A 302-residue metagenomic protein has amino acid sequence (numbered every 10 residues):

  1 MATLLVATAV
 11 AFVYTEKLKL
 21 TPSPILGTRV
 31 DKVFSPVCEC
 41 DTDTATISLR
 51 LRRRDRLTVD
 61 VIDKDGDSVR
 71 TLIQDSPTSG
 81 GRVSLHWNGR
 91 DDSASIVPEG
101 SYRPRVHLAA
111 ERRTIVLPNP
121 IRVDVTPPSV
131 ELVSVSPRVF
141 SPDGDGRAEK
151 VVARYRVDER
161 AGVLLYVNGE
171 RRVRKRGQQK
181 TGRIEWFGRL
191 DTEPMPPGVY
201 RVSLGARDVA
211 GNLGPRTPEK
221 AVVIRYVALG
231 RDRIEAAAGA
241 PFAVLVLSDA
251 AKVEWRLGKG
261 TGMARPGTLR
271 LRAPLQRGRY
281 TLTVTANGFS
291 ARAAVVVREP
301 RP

Functional and structural regions predicted by a protein language model:
M1-E16: Hydrophobic membrane-insertion alpha-helices, especially the h-region of bacterial N-terminal signal peptides
T15-T28, R112-V133, N212-G230, R292-P302: Flexible, low-complexity linkers/stalks enriched in Thr/Pro that connect modular domains
K32-T44, N88-I96, R138-K150, L190-P194 (+1 more regions): Acidic, glycine-anchored loop motifs typical of Ca2+
L51-R56, R156-G162, V246-V253: Short proline/glycine-enriched turn/loop motifs at strand-loop junctions of beta-rich domains
R54, R82, E99-R103, R160 (+2 more regions): Extracellular Ig-like/FN3 beta-sandwich strand-entry sites
V59-D60, G162-G169, A250-G260: Change to "...patches in solvent-exposed regions of secreted, membrane-anchored, or virion-exposed structural
S68-V97, E170-G198, G260-G278: Glycine-centered tight-turn motifs at strand-turn-strand junctions
V106-L108, L204-A206, V284-A286: Conserved structural position at the C-terminal beta-strand of extracellular beta-sandwich adhesion modules
